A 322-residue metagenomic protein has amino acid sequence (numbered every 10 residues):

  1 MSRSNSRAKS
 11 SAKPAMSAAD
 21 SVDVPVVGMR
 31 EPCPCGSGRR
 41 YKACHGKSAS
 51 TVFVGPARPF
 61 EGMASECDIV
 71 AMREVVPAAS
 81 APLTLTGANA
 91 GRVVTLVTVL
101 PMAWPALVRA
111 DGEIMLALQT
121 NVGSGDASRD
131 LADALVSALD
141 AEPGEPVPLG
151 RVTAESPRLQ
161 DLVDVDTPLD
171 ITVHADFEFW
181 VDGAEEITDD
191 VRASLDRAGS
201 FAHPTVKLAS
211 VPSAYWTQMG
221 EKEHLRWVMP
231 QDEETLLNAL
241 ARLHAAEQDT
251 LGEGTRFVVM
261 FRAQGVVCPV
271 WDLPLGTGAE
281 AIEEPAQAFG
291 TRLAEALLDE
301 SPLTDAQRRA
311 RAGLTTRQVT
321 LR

Functional and structural regions predicted by a protein language model:
M1-A88: Acidic/negatively charged segments and metal-coordination signatures
S2-P14, V22-V26, L225-A239, F289 (+2 more regions): Membrane-interacting alpha-helical segments
V52-R109, T167-R192: Short Lys/Arg-enriched alpha/beta "domain-start" segment
T95-V97, I114-L118, L225-W227, P269-W271: Generic recognition of long tandem-repeat/solenoid scaffolds
A110-E223: Internal, hydrophobic cores of structured domains that mediate oligomerization or house catalytic pockets within large
A138, E142, L243-E247, F289-A296: Conserved short hydrophobic interaction patches
D176-I282: A contiguous, surface-oriented mixed alpha/beta subdomain in the mid-to-C-terminal portion of proteins that forms
G254-T255, M260-R322: Alpha-helical oligomerization segments
